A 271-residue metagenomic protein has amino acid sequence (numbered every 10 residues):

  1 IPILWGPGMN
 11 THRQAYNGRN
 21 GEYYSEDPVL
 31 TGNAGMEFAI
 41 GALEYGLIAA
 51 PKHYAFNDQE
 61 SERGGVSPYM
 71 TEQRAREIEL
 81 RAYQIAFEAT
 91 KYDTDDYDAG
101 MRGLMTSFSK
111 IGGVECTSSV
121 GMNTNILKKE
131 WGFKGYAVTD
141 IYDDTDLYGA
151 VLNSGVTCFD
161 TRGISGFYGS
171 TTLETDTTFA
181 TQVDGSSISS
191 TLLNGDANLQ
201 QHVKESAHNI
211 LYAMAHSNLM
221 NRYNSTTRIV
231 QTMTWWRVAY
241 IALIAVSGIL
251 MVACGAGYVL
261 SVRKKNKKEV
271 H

Functional and structural regions predicted by a protein language model:
I1-H271: Glycoside hydrolase catalytic-domain context in secreted enzymes
